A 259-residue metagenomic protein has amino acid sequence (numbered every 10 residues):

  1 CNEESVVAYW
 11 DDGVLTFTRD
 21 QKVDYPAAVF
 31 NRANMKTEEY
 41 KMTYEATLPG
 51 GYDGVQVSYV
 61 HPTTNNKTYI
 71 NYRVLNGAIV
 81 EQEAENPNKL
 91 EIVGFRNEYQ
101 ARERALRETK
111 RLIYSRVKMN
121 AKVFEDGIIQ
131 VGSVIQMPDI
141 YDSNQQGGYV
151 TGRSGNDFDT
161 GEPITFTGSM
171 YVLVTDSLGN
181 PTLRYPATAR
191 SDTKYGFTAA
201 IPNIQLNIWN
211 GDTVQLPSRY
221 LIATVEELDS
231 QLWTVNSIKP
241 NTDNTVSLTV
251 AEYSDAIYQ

Functional and structural regions predicted by a protein language model:
C1-Q259: C-terminal extracytoplasmic interaction modules
